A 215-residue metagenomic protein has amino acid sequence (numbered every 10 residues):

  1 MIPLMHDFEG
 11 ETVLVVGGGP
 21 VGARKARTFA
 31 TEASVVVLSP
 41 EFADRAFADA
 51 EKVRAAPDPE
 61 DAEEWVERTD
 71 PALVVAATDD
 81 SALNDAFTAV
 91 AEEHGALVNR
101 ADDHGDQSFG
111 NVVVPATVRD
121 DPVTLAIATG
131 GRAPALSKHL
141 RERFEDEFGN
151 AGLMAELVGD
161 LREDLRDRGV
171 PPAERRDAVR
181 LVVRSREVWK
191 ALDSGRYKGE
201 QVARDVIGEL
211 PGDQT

Functional and structural regions predicted by a protein language model:
M1-E41, R45-A48: Hydrophobic, well-ordered beta-alpha structural blocks that scaffold small-molecule cofactor pockets
T12, A72-L73: Structural motif
A55-P57: Conserved acidic residues
P59-T69: Short amphipathic alpha-helix with an adjacent loop that forms part of the alpha/beta core around
L73-D80, N84-V112: ADP-ribose/adenylate-binding Rossmann-like module
R100-G152: E1/E1-like adenylate-forming module used to activate ubiquitin-like modifiers and sulfur-carrier proteins
T129-T215: An accessory alpha-helical subdomain
